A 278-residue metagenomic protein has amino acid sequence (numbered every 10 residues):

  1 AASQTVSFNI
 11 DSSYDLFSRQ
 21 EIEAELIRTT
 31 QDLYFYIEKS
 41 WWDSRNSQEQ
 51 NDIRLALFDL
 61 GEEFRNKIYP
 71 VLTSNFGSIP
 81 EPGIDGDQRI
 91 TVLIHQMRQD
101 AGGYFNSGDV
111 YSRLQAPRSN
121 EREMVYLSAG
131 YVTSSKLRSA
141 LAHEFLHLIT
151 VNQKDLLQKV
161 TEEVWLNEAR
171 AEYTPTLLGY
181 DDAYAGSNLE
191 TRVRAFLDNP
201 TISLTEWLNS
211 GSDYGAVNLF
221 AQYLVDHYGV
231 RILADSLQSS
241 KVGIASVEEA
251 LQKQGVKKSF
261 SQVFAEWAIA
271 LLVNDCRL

Functional and structural regions predicted by a protein language model:
A1-R28: N-terminal low-structure segments adjacent to metalloprotease catalytic domains across cellular compartments
Q31-E163, R170, T174, Y180-Y184 (+1 more regions): Juxtacatalytic substrate-recognition/specificity segment
D59, S203-G211, Q222, A234-L237 (+1 more regions): Active-site rim elements
R65, V164-N167, D213-V217, G229 (+4 more regions): Active-site-proximal structural scaffolding
F145-K154, A171, D213-L233: Alpha-helical scaffold elements that line and support the substrate/ligand-binding pocket of soluble hydrolases
D155, E190-V217: Catalytic-site signature segments of enzymes, centered on catalytic residues
L178-T201, G229-K241: Short helix/loop segments within enzyme catalytic domains that coordinate or immediately flank catalytic cofactors
V242-L278: Beta/coil-rich, acidic/histidine-enriched accessory regions frequently appended to metallopeptidases
